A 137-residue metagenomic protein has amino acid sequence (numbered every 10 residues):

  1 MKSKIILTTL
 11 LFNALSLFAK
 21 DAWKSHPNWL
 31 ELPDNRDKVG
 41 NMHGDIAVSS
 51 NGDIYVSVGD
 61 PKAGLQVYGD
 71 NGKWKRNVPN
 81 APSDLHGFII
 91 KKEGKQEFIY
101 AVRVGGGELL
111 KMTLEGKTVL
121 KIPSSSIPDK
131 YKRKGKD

Functional and structural regions predicted by a protein language model:
K2-T8: Sec-dependent signal peptide recognition, specifically the positively charged N-region followed immediately by
T8-T9, A101: Small side chains
L10-A19: Hydrophobic h-region of N-terminal signal peptides that target proteins for export in Gram-negative bacteria
K20-D137: Eukaryotic scaffold repeat domains enriched in small/polar residues
